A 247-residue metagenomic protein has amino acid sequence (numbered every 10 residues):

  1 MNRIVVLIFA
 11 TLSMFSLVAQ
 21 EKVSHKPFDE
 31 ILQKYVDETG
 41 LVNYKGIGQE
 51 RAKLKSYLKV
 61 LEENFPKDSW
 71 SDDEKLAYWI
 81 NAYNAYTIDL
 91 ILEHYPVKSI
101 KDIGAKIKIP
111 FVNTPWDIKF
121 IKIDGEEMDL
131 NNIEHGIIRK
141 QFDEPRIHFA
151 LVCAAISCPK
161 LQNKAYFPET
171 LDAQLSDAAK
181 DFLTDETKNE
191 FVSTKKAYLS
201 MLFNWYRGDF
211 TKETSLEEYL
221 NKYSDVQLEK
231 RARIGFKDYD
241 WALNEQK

Functional and structural regions predicted by a protein language model:
M1-E21: Bacterial Sec-dependent N-terminal signal peptides
E21-K247: Interaction/scaffold regions that mediate signaling and macromolecular assembly across diverse proteins
